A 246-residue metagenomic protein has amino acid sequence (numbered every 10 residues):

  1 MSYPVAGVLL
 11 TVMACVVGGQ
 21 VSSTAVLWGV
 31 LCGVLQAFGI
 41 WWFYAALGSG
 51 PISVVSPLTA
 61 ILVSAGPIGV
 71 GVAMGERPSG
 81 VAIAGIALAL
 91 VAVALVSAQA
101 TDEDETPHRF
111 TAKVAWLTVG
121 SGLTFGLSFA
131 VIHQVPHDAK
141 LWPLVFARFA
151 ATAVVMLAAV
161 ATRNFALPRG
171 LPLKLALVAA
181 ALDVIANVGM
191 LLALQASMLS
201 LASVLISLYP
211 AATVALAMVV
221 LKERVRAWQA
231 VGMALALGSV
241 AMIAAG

Functional and structural regions predicted by a protein language model:
M1-L31, I40-G50, Q99-W116, T152-V178 (+2 more regions): Membrane-interface interhelical linkers
M1-V5, G19, G126-A151, L201: Juxtamembrane helix-loop-helix junctions in multi-pass membrane proteins
M1-V5, L27, L31-V34, L58-L62 (+8 more regions): Hydrophobic residues within alpha-helical transmembrane segments of multi-pass solute transporters/permease subunits
P4-L10, L58-V72, A150-V154, A186-G189 (+2 more regions): Alpha-helical transmembrane segments of compact multi-pass small-molecule transporters, enriched in specific families
V5-T11, A65-I68, V81-A100, W228-A245: Hydrophobic transmembrane alpha-helices of multi-pass small-molecule transport proteins
V8, F38, E105-W142, A181-L182: Glycine-/small-residue-enriched transmembrane alpha-helix faces in small-molecule transporters and effluxers
V17-G18, F43, S64-A84, A158-T162 (+1 more regions): C-terminal transmembrane-helix exit sites in multi-pass transporters
W42-L58, P136-P143, M190-L208, R224: Structural motif at transmembrane-helix junctions in multi-pass transporters
